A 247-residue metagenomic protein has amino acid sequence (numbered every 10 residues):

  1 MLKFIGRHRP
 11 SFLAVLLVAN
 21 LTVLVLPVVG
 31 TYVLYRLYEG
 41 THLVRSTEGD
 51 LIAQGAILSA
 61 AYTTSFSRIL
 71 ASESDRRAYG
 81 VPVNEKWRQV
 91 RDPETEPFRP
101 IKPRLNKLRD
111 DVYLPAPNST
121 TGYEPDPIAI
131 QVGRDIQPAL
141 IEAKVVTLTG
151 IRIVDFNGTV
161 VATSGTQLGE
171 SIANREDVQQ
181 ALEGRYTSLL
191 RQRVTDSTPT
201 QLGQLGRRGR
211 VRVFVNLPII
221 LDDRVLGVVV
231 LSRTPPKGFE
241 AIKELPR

Functional and structural regions predicted by a protein language model:
M1-H8: Short, Lys/Arg-rich, polar N-terminal cytosolic tail immediately upstream of the first transmembrane signal-anchor
H8-R36: Extreme N-terminal signal-anchor transmembrane helix of membrane signaling/transducer proteins, especially in bacteria
L34-A60, I69, I130, L245: Juxtamembrane membrane-water interface segments immediately C-terminal to a transmembrane helix
I57, T64-S65, A71-A116, Q131 (+2 more regions): Short N-terminal helix-loop-first-beta-strand/juxtamembrane motif that initiates sensory/input modules
D111-I141, V145, T159, T163-R210: Extracytoplasmic/periplasmic sensor domains and loops in membrane signaling proteins
R193, L205, F214-D223: A short, hydrophobic, proline-anchored segment that marks a local hinge/packing element in signaling and regulatory
T195-D196, I220-D222, V230-P246: Helix-start (N-cap) segments at beta->loop->alpha junctions that couple sensory/regulatory domains to adjoining helices
